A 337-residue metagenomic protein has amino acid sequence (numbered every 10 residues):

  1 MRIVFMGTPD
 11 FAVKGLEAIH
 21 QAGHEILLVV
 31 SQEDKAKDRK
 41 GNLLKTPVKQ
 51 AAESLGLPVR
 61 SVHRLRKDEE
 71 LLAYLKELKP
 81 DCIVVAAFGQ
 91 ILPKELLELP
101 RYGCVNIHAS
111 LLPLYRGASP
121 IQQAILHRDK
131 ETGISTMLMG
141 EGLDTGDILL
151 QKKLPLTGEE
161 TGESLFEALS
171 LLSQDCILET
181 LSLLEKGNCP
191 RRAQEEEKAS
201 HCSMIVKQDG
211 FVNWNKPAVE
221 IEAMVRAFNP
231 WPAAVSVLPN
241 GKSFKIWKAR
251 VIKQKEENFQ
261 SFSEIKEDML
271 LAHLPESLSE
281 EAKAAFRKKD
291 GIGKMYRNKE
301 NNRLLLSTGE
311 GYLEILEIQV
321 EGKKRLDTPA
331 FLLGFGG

Functional and structural regions predicted by a protein language model:
M1-P232, V320-G322, D327-G336: One-carbon transfer enzymes
N215-G337: An anion-binding loop in the catalytic cleft
